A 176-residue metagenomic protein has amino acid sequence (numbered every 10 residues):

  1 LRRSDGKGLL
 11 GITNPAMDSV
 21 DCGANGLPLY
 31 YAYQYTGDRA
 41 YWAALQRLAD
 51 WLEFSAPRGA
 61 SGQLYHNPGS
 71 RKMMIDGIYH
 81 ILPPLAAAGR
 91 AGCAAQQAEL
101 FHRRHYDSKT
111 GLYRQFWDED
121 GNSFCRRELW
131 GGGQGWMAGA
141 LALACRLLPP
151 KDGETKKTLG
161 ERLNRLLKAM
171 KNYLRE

Functional and structural regions predicted by a protein language model:
L1-E176: Glycan-recognition and catalytic cores of secretory/periplasmic carbohydrate-active enzymes
